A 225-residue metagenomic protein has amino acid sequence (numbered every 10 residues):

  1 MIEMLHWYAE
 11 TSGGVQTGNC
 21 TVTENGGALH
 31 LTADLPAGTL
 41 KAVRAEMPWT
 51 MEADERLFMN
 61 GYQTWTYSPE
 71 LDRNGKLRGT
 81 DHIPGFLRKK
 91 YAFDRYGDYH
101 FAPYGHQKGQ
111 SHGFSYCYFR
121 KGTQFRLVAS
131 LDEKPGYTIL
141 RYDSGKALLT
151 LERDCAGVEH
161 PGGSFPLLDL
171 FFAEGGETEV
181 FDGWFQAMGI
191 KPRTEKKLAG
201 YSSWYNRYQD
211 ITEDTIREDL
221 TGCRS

Functional and structural regions predicted by a protein language model:
E3-S130: Polysaccharide-binding surfaces and accessory modules of carbohydrate-active proteins
D72-S225: Conserved structural scaffold segments of CAZyme catalytic domains across common CAZy folds
